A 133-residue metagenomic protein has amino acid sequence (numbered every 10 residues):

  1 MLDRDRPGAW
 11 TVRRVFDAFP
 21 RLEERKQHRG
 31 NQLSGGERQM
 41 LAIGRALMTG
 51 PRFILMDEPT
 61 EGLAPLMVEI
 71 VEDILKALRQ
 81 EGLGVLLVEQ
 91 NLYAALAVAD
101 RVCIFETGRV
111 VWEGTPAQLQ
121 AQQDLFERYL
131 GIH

Functional and structural regions predicted by a protein language model:
M1-W10, A18-E23, Q27, L130-H133: ABC-type ATPase nucleotide-binding domains, specifically the catalytic core motifs of the NBD
R29-L33, E37: Conserved ABC ATPase signature
A46-L47: ABC ATPase C-loop
G50: Conserved catalytic motifs of ABC-family nucleotide-binding domains
I54-E58: Catalytic Walker B motif of ABC-type/P-loop ATPase nucleotide-binding domains
V68-E81: Helical segment within the ABC ATPase nucleotide-binding domain
E113-G114: ABC ATPase "signature
